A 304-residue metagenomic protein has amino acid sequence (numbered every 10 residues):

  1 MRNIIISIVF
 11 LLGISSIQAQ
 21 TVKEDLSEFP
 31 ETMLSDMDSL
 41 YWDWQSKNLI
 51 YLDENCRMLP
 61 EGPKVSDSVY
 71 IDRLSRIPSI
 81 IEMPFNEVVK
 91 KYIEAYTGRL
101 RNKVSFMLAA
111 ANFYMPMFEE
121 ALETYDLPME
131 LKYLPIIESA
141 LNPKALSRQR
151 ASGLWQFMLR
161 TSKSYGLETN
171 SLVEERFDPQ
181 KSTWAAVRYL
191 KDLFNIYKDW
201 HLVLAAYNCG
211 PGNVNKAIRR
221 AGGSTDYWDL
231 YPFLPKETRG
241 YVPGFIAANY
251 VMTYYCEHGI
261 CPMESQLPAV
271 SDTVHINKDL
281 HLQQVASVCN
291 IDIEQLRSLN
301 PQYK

Functional and structural regions predicted by a protein language model:
M1-E24: Bacterial Sec-dependent N-terminal signal peptides
Q18-Y125: An acidic, Gly/Ser/Thr/Pro-rich helix-cap/linker signature
V88-K91, F106, A110-F113, M117 (+12 more regions): Extracytoplasmic/secreted proteins, especially bacterial periplasmic and envelope-associated proteins
Y92-F106, A140-R148, Q156-K198, I218-P232 (+1 more regions): Substrate-binding clefts and substrate-entry loops adjacent to catalytic sites of polymer-processing enzymes acting on
L127-K144, V203-G210, L296-N300: Short, functionally critical alpha-helical segments immediately adjacent to catalytic or ligand/cofactor-binding
L234, L299-K304: Extracellular LysM carbohydrate-binding repeats and other cell-envelope/extracellular binding modules
K236-H258: Catalytic cores of secreted or luminal carbohydrate-active enzymes
M263-I293: Primarily a LysM-type cell-wall glycan-binding module
